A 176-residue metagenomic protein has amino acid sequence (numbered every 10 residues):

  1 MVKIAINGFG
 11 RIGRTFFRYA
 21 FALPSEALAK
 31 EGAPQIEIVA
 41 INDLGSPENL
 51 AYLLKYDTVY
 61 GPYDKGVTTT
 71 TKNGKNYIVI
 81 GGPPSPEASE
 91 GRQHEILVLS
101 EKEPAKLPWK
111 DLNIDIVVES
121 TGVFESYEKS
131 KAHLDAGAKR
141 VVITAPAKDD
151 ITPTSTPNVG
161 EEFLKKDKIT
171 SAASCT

Functional and structural regions predicted by a protein language model:
M1-T176: N-terminal Rossmann-like NAD(P) cofactor-binding subdomain of oxidoreductases, focused on the glycine-rich
